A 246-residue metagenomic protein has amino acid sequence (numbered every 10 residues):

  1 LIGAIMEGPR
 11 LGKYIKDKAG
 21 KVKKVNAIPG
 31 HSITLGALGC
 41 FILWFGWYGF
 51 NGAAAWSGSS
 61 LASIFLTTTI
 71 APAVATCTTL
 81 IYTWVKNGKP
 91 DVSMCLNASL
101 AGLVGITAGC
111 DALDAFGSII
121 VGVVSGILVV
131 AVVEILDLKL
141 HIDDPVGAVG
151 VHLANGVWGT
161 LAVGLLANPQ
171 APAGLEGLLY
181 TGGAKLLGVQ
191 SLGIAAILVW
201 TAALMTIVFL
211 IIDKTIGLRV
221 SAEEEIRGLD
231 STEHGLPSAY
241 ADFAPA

Functional and structural regions predicted by a protein language model:
L1-A246: Glycine- and aromatic-enriched membrane alpha-helices
